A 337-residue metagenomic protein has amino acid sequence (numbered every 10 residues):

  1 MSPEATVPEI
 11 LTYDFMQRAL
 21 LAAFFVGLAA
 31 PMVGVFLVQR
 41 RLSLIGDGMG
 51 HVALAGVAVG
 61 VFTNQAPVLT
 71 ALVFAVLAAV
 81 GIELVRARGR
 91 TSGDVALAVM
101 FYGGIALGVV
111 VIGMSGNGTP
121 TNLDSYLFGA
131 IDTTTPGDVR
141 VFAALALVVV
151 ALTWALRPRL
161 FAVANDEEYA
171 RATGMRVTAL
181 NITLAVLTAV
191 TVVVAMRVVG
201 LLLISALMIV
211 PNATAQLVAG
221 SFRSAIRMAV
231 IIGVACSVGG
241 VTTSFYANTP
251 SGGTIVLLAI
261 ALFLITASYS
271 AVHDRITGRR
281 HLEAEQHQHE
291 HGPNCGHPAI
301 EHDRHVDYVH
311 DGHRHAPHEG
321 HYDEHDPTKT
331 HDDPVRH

Functional and structural regions predicted by a protein language model:
E4-E9, Y13-D14, R18, L97-L156 (+1 more regions): Transmembrane helix-bundle core of multi-pass membrane transporters and related energy-transducing complexes
A19-A22, P67-V73, D94-A98, A143 (+2 more regions): Loop-to-transmembrane alpha-helix initiation sites
V26, T135-P211: Helix-loop-helix "hairpin" substructures at the membrane interface of multi-pass membrane proteins
V35-G118, Q216-R227, S244-A247, A271: Short loop segments and helix-boundary regions at transmembrane helix junctions of multi-pass inner-membrane proteins
V52-F62, M100-V111, T133, V177-L187 (+2 more regions): Small-residue-rich segments of transmembrane alpha-helices in multi-pass membrane proteins, especially helix faces
V198, L202-T249, G253: Transmembrane alpha-helical segments in multi-pass inner-membrane proteins
I260-P293: Membrane-interfacial segments at transmembrane helix termini in multi-pass membrane proteins
H281-H337: Histidine-centered metal-binding segments
